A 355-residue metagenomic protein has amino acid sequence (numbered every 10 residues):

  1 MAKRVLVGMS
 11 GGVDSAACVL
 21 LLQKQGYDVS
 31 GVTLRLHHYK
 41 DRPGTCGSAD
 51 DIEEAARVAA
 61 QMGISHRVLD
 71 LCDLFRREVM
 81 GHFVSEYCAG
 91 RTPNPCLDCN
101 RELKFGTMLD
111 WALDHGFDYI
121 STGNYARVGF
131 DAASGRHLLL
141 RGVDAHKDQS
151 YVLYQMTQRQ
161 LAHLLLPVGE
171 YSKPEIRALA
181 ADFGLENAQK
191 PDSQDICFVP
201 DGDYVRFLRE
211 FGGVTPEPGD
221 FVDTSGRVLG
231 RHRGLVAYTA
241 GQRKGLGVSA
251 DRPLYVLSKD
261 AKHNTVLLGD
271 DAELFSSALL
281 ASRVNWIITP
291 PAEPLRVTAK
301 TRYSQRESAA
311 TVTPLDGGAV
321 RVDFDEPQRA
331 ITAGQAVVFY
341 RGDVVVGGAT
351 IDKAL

Functional and structural regions predicted by a protein language model:
M1-Y154, L165, P174-E175, A181: ATP-dependent adenylation/nucleotidyltransferase module used to activate substrates
Y39, S121-L355: AMP-forming adenylation/ATP pyrophosphatase catalytic core
